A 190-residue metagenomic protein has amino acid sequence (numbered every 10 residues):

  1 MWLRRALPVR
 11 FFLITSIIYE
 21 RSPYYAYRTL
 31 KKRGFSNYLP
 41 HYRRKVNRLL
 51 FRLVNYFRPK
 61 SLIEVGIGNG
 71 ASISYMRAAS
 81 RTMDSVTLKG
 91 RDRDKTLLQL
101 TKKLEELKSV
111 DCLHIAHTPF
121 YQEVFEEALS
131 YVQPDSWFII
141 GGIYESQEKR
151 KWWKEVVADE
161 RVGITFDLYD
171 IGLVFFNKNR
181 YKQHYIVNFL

Functional and structural regions predicted by a protein language model:
M1-P134, Y144-L190: A short alpha-helical cap/connector motif
